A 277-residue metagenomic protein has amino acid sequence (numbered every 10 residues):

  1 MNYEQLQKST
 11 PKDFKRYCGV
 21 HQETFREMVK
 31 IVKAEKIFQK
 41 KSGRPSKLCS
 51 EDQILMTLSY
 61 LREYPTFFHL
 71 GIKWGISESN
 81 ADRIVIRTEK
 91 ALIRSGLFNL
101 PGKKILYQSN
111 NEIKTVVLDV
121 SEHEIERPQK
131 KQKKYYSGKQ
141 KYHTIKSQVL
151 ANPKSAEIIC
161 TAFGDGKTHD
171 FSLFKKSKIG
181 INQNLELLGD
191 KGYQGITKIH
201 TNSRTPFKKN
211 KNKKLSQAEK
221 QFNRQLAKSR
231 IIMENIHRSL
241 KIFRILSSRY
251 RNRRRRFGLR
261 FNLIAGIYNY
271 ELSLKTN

Functional and structural regions predicted by a protein language model:
M1-S42, T276-N277: Charged, often Cys/His-bearing segments associated with DNA-binding zinc-finger transcription factors
Y17-V20, P45-L48, S59: Short secondary-structure boundary/capping segments within folded domains
H21, C49, S216-A218: Ser/Thr-centered flexible coil motifs
F38, D52, I267: Glycine/charged-rich beta-loop-alpha catalytic/anionic-binding loops adjacent to active sites
G43-R44, L215: Arg/Lys-rich, glycine/proline-spaced intrinsically disordered segments in nuclear chromatin/transcription regulators
R44-E51, R253-L259: Structural motif
C49-E63: Short, amphipathic alpha-helical "recognition" segments used to contact nucleic acids or chromatin
Y64-N277: Short, well-ordered secondary-structure "scaffold" segments embedded in the functional core of diverse domains
